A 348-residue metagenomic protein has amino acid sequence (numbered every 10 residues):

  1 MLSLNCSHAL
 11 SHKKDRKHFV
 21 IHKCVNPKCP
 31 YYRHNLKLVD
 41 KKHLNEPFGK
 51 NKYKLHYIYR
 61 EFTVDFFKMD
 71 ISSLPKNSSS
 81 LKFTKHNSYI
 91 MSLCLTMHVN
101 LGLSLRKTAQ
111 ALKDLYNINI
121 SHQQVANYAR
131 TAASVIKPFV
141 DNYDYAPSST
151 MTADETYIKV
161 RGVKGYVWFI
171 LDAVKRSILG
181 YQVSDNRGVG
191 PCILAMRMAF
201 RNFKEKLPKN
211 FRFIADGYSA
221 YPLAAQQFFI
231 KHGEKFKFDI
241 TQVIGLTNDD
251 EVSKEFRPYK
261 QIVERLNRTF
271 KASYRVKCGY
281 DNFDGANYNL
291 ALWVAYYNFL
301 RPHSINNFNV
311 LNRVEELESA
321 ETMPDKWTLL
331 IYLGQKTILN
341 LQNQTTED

Functional and structural regions predicted by a protein language model:
L2, C6-V25, C29-V99, I118-S121: Basic, short loop/linker segments at the boundary and entry of helix-turn-helix/winged-helix-like folds
S3-N5, F83-Y89, T96, N100-L105 (+1 more regions): RNase H-like nuclease fold core
K14, S80, T84, C94 (+8 more regions): Short, charged/polar micro-motifs that form catalytic or ligand-binding hotspots
A111, Y128, W293: Residues in the recognition helix of alpha-helical DNA-binding motifs
T131, V135, A220, L292-F299: Alpha-helical scaffold segments in carbohydrate-active enzymes
G162, R187-D281: RNase H-like DDE/DDD metal-dependent nuclease/strand-transfer catalytic core used by mobile genetic elements
P258, V276-D348: C-terminal domain-tail junction helix/linker
